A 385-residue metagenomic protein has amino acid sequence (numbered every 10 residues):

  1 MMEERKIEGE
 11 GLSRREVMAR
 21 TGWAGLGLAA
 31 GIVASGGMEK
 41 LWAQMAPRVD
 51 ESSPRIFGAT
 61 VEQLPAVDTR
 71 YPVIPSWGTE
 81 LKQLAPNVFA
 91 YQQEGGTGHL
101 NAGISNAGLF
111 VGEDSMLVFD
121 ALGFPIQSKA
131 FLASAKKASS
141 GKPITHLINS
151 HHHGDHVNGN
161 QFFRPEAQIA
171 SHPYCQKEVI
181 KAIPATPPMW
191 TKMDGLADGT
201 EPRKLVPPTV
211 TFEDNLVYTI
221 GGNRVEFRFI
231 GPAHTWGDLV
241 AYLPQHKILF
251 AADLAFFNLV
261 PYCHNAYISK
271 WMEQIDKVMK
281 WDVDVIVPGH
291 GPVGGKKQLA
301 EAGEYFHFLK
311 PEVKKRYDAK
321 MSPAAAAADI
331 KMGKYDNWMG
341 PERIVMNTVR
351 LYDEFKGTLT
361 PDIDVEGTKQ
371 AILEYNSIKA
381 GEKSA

Functional and structural regions predicted by a protein language model:
M1-E16, K40: N-terminal secretory signal peptides
E16-L26, P323-A385: C-terminal regulatory/interaction regions
V33-L84, Y91: C-terminal segment of N-terminal export signals and the immediately downstream linker at the start of the mature
Q83-S134, L239-A251: Conserved beta-strand hairpin/beta-sheet module of binuclear metal-dependent hydrolase folds, prominently
N87, F110, D120, H151 (+9 more regions): Divalent metal-coordination and catalytic microenvironments
S115-L117, G123-P125, V217, R224-K315: Metallo-beta-lactamase
A133-V210, V217, W236: Active-site HxH/HxHxD metal-binding segment of metal-dependent hydrolases
V313-A326: Short, charged, surface-exposed loops that flank catalytic or proteolytic processing sites
